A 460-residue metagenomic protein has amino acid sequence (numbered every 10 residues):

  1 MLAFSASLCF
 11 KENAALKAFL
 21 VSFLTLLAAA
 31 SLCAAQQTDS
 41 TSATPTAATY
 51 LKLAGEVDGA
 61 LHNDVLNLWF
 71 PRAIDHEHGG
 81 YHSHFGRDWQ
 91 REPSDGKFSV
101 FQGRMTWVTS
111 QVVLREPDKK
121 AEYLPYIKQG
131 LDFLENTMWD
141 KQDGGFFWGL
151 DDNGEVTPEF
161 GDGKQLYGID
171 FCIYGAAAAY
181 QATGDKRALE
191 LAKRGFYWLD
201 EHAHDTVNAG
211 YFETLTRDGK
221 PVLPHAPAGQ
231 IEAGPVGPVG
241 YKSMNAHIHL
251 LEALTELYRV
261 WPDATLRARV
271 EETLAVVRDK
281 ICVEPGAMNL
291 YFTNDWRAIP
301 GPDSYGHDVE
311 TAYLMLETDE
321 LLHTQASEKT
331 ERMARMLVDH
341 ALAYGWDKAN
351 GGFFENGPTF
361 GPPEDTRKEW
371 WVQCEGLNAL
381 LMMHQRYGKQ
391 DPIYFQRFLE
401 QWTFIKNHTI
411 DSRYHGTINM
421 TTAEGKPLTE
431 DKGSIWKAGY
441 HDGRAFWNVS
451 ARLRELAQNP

Functional and structural regions predicted by a protein language model:
S5-S7, S22: Serine residues within intrinsically disordered or low-complexity segments
F19-S31: Bacterial N-terminal signal peptides
Q36-P460: Glycan-recognition and catalytic cores of secretory/periplasmic carbohydrate-active enzymes
